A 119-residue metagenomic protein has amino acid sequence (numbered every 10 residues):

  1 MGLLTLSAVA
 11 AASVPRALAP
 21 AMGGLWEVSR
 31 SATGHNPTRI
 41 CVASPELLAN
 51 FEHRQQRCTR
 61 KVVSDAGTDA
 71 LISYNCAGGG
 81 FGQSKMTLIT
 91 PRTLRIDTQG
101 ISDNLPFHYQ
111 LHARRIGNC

Functional and structural regions predicted by a protein language model:
G2-A12: Hydrophobic h-region of N-terminal signal peptides that target proteins for export in Gram-negative bacteria
A12-G24, S64, G117-C119: N-terminal helix-cap/turn-to-beta initiation motif at the start of protein domains
A21-N36: Tryptophan-anchored aromatic micro-motifs
W26-R30, A70-A77, I96-S102: Short beta-strand segments that buttress and anchor functional surface loops
W26-S29, C41-L47, K61-D65, Q99 (+1 more regions): Short, intrinsically disordered, charge-biased short linear motifs at domain edges
G34-I89: Central antiparallel beta-sheet cores of small beta-barrel/beta-sandwich binding domains
G79-S84, R95, P106-Q110: Short, surface-exposed coil-to-beta transition loops
D103-C119: Edge beta-strand at a domain terminus
